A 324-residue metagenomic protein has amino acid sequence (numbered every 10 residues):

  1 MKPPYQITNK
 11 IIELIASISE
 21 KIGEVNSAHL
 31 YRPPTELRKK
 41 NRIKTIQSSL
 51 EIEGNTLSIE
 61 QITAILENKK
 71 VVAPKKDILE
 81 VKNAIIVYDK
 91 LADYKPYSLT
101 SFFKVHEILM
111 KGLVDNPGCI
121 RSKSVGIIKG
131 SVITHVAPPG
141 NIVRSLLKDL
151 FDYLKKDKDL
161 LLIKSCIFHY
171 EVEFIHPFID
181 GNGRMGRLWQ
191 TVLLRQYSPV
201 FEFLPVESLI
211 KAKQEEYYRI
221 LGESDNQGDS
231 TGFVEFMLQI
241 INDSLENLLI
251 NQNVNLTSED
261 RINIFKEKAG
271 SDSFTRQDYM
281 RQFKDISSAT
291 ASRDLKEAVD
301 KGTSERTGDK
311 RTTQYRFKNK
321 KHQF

Functional and structural regions predicted by a protein language model:
M1-F324: FIC/Doc superfamily catalytic core
